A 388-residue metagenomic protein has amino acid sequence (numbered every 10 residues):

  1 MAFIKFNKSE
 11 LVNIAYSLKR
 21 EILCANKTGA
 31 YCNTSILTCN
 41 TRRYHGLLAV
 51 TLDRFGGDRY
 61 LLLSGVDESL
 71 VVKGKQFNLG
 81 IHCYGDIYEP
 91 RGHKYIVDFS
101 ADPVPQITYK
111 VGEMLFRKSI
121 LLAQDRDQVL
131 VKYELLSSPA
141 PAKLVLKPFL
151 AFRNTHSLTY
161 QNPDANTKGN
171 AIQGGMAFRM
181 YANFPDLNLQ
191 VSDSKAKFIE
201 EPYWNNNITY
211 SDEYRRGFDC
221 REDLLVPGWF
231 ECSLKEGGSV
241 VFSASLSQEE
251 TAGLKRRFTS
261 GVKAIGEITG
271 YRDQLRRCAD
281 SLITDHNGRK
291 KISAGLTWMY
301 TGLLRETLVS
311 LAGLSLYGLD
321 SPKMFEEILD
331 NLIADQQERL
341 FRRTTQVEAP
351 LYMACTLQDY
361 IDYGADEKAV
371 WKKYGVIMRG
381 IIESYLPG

Functional and structural regions predicted by a protein language model:
M1-E267, R305, L316-D320, I333-A334 (+2 more regions): Terminal accessory carbohydrate-recognition/targeting modules of carbohydrate-active enzymes
I107, D280-M299, I333-R343, L386-G388: Glycine- and aromatic-rich loop/turn segments at beta-sheet edges
D125-Q128, C232-L234, W298-V309, T344-C355 (+1 more regions): Aromatic- and histidine-enriched alpha-helix N-cap/loop-to-helix transition segments that scaffold the rims
T251-Y300: An acidic-aromatic substrate-binding cleft motif
E267-A279, I361-G388: Active-site acid/base region of carbohydrate-active enzymes
W298-L332: Alpha-helical support elements that line or immediately flank enzyme active sites and cofactor-binding pockets
A312-L316, C355-A365: Short glycine/serine- and small hydrophobic-enriched flexible loop segments
